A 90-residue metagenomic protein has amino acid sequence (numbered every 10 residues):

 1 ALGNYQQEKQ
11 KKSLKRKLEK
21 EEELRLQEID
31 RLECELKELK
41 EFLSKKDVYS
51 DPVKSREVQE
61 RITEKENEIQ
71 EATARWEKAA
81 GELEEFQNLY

Functional and structural regions predicted by a protein language model:
A1-Y90: Charged, heptad-repeat coiled-coil alpha-helices that serve as long linker/dimerization "arms" in large NTP-dependent
